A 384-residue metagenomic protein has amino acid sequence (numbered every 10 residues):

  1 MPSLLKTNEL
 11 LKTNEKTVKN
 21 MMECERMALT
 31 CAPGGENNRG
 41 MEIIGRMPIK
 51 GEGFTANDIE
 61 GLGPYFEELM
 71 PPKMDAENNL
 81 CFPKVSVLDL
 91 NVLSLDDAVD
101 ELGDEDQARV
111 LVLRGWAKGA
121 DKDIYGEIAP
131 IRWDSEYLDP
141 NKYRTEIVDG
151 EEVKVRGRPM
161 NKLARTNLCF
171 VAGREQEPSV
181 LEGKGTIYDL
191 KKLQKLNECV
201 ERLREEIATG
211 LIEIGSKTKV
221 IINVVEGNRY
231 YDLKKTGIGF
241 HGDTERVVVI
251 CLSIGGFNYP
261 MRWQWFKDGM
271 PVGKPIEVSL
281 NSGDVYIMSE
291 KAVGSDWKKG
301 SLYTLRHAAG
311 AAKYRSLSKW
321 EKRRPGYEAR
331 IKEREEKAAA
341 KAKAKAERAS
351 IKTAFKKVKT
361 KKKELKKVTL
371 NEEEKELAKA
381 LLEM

Functional and structural regions predicted by a protein language model:
M1-S3, L382-M384: A positional/structural detector of protein chain ends, strongest at the extreme C-terminus and weakly at the extreme
P2-K363: Non-heme Fe(II) oxygenase metal-center motifs and adjacent flexible, charged/small-residue loops
L365-K375: Intrinsically disordered, low-complexity regulatory segments in eukaryotic proteins
